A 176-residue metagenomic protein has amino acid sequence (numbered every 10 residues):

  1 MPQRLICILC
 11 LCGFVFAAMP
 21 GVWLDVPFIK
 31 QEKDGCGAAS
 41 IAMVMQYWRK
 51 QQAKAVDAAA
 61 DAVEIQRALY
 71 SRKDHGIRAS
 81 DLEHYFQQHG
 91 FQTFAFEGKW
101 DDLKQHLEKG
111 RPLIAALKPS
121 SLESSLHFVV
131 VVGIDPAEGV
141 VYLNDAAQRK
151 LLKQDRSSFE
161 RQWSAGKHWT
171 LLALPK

Functional and structural regions predicted by a protein language model:
P2-L5, L11-H75, A79, W100 (+4 more regions): Active-site-adjacent structural segments surrounding the nucleophilic cysteine of cysteine proteases and isopeptidases
L9-C12, Y85, L107, E123 (+2 more regions): A generic structural signal for short, solvent-exposed coil/turn residues that cap or connect secondary-structure
C12-F14, F94, S157: Short non-domain terminal segments
A17, R72-H75, E108, P112 (+2 more regions): Noncatalytic regulatory segments and standalone regulatory/sensor domains
I65-L113: Mid-length scaffold segments of soluble, non-membrane domains
Q92, F96-N144: Active-site-adjacent substructure of cysteine-protease-like catalytic cores
